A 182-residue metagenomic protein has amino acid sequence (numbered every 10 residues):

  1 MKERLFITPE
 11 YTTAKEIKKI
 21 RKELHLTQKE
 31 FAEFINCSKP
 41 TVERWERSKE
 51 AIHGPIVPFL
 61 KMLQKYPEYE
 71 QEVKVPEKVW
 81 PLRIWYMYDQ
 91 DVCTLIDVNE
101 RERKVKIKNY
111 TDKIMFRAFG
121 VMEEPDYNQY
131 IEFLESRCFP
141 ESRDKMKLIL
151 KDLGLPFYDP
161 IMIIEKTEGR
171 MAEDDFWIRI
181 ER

Functional and structural regions predicted by a protein language model:
K2-E23, T27-K29, E33-F34, S38-I56 (+1 more regions): Phosphate/dinucleotide-binding and metal-coordinating scaffold of catalytic cores in nucleotide-dependent enzymes
